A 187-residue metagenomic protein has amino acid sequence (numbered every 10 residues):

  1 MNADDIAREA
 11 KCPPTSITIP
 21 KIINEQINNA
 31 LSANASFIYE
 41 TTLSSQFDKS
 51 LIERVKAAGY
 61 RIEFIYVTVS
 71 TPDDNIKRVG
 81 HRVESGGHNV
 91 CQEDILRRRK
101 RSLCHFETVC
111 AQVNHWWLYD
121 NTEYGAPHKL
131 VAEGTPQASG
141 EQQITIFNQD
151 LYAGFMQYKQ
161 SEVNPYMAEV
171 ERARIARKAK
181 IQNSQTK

Functional and structural regions predicted by a protein language model:
M1-A35: Conserved substrate/cofactor phosphate-moiety recognition/catalytic segment in nucleotide-dependent phosphotransferases
S16-P20, S45, R98-R99: A conditional alpha-helix N-cap/helix-loop micro-motif detector
L31, K56, C110: Anion (oxyanion) recognition and catalysis
N34-F37, R61-E63: Loop/turn-to-beta-strand initiation segments
Y39-K49, V69: Acidic, metal-coordinating catalytic cores used for nucleic-acid/nucleotide bond scission and strand-transfer chemistry
S50-R54: A short acidic, amphipathic alpha-helical/loop segment
Y60-T108: A glycine- and Lys/Arg-enriched "phosphate-lid" helix/loop adjacent to the NTP-binding pocket of small-molecule kinases
C110-K187: NTP-dependent small-molecule kinase module
